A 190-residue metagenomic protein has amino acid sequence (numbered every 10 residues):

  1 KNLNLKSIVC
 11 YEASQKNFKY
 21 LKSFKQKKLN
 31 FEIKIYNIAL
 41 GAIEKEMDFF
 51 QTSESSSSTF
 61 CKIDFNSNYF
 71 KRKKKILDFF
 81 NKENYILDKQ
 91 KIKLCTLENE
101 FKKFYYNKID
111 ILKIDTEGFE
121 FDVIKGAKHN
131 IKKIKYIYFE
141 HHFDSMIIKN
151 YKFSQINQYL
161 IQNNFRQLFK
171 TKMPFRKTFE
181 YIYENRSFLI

Functional and structural regions predicted by a protein language model:
K1-I190: Phosphate/nucleotide-binding beta-alpha loop and adjacent structural elements of enzyme active sites
